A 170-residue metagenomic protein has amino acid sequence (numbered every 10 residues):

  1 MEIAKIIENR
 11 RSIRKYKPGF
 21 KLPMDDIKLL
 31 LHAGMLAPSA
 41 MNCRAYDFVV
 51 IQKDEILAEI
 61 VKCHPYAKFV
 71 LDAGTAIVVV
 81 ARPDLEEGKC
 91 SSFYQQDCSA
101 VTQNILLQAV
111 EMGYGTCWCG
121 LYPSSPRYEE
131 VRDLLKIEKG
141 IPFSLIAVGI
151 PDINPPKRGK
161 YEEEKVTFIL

Functional and structural regions predicted by a protein language model:
M1-L170: Acidic, surface-exposed loops and disordered segments
